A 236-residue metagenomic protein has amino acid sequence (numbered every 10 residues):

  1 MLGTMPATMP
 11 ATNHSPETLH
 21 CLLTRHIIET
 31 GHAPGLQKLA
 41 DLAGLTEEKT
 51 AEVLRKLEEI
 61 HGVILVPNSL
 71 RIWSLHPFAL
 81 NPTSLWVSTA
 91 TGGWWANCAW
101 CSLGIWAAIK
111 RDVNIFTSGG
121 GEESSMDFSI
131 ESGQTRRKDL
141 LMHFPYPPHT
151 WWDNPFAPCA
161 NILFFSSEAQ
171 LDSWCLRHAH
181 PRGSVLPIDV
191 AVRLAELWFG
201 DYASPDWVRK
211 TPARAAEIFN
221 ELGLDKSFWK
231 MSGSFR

Functional and structural regions predicted by a protein language model:
M1-C21: Short alpha-helical segments that sit at the start of domains
A11-P16, G35, V66-T89: Short, cationic-aromatic polyanion-contact patches
L22-H26: Short amphipathic alpha-helical elements of helix-turn-helix/winged-helix folds
E29-L42: Short acidic, hydrophobic short linear motifs in intrinsically disordered regions
G44-E59: Short amphipathic alpha-helical interaction segments
G62-V63: Short, Lys/Arg-enriched C-terminal cap helix and immediately downstream tail that follows
G92-A215: Mid-protein regulatory/catalytic core that forms ligand/cofactor-binding pockets and protein-protein interaction
A203-R236: Extended, charged low-complexity segments that frequently continue into or abut oligomerization scaffolds
